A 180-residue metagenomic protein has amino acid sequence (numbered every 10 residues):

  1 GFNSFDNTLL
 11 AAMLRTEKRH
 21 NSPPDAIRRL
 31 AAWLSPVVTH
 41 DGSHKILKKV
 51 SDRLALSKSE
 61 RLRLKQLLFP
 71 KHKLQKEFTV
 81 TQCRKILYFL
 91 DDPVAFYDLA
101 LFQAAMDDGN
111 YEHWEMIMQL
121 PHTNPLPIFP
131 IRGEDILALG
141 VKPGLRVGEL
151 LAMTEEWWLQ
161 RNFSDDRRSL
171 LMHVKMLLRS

Functional and structural regions predicted by a protein language model:
G1-G109: Conserved, hydrophobic alpha-helical core segments of structured domains
A100-S180: Charged substrate- and nucleic-acid-binding regions of tRNA-handling and nucleotidyl-transfer enzymes, centered on
